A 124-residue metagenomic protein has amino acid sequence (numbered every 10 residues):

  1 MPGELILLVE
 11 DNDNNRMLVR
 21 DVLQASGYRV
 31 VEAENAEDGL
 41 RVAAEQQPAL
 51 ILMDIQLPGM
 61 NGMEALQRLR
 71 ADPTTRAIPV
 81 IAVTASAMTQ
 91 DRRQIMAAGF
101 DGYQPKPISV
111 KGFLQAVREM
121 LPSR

Functional and structural regions predicted by a protein language model:
E10: Conserved acidic carboxylate
N14, N35-D38, N61-Q67: Acidic catalytic/metal-coordinating carboxylates
M17-A25: Charged docking surfaces used in two-component/phosphorelay signaling
G27-E34, V42, Q104: Short hydrophobic/Thr-rich beta-strand motif most characteristic of the beta2 strand and flanking loop of CheY-like
R41, M63-R76: Short amphipathic alpha-helix used as the core "switch/output" element in two-component signaling
D54, T84: Active-site residues of response regulator receiver
P58-N61, R76, M88, K106: The feature encodes the CheY-like receiver
I108-V117: C-terminal output helix
